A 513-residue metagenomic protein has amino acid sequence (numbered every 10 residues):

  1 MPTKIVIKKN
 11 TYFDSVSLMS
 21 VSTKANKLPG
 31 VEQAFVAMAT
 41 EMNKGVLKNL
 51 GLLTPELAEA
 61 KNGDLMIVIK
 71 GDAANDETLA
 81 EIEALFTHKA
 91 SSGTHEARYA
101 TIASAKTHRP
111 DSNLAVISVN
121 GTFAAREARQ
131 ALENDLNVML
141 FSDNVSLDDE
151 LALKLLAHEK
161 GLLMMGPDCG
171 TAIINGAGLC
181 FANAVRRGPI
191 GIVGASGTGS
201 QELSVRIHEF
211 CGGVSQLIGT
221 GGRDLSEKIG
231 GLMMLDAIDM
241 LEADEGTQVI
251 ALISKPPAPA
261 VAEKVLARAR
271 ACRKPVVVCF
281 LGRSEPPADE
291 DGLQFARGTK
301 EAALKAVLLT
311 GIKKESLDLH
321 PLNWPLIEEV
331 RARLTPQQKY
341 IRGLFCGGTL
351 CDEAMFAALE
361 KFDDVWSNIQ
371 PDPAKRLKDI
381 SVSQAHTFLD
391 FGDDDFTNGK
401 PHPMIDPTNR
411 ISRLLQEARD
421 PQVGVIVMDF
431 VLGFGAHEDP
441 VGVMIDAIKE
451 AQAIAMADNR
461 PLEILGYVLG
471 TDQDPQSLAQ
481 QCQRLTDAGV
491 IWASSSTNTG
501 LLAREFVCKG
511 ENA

Functional and structural regions predicted by a protein language model:
P2-A513: Catalytic-core regions of core metabolic enzymes, especially those transforming organic acids/acyl-group intermediates
